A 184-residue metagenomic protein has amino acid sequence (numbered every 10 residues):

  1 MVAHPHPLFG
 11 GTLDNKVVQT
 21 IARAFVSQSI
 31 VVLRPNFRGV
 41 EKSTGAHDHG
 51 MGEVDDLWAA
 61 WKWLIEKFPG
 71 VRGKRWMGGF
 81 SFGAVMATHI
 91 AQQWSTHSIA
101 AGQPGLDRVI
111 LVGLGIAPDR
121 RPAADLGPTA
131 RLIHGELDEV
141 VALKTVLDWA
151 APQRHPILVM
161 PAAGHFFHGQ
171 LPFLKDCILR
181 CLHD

Functional and structural regions predicted by a protein language model:
M1-G70: Serine-hydrolase catalytic machinery in alpha/beta-hydrolase-like enzymes
R38, L158-G164: Short glycine-rich catalytic loops that host catalytic nucleophiles or stabilize transition states across multiple
G45, A163-K175: Catalytic histidine-centered segment of alpha/beta-hydrolase-like enzymes
G78-A87: Gly/Ala-rich beta-loop-alpha elbow adjacent to hydrolase catalytic centers
L126-G127, R131-H134, D138: Short beta-strand/loop motif that positions the catalytic acidic residue of the alpha/beta-hydrolase fold
P128, V141-A150: Short alpha-helix in the alpha/beta-hydrolase fold that links the catalytic acid
E136-V141, H165-F166: Acidic catalytic loop of the alpha/beta-hydrolase fold
